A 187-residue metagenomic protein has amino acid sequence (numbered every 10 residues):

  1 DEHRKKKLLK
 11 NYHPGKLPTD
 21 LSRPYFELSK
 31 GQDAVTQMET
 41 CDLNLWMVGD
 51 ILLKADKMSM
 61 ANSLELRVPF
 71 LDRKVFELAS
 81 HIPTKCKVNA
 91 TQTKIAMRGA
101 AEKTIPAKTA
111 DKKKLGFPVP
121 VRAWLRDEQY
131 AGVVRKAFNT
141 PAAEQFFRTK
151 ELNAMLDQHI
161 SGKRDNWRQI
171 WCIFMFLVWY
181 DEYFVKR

Functional and structural regions predicted by a protein language model:
D1-R187: Adenosyl-5′-phosphate
